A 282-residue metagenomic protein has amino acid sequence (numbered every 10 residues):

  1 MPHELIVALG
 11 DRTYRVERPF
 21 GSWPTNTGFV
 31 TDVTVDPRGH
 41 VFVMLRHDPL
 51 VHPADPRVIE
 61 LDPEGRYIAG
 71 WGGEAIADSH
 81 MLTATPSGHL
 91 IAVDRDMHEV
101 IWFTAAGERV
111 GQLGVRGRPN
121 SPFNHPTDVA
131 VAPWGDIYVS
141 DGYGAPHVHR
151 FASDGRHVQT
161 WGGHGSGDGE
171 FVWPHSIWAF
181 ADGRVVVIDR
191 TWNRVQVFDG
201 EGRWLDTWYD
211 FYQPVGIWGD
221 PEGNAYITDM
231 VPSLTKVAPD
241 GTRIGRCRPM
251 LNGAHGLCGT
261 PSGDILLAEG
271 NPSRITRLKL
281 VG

Functional and structural regions predicted by a protein language model:
M1-G282: Eukaryotic scaffold repeat domains enriched in small/polar residues
